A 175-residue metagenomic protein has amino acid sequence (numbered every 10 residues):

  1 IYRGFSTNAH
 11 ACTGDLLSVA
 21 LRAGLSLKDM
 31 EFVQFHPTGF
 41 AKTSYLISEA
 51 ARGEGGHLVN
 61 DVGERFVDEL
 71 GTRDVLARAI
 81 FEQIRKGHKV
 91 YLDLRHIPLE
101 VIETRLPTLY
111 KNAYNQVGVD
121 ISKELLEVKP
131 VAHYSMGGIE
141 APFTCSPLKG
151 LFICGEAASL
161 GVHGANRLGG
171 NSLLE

Functional and structural regions predicted by a protein language model:
Y2-A23, L160-E175: A conserved FAD-binding loop/helix module that cradles the flavin
Y2-G4, F66-D68, V101-I102, T144-C145 (+2 more regions): Short helix/loop capping segments that flank catalytic or ligand/cofactor-binding pockets
G14, A51-E54, Y134: Short, solvent-exposed loop/turn segments at the edges of secondary structure
V19, A23-E127: An anion/pyrophosphate-binding glycine-rich loop and adjacent beta-alpha core in soluble alpha-beta enzymes
Y45-I47, E140, G161, S172: Hydrophobic, small-residue-rich transmembrane alpha-helices and their short perimembrane loops in multi-pass membrane
N60, G87-L92, H133, A157-G164: Short acidic (Asp/Glu) and glycine-rich catalytic loops that position anionic groups and cofactors
R105-G161: A glycine-rich dinucleotide-binding beta-alpha-beta segment and adjacent secondary-structure elements that constitute
